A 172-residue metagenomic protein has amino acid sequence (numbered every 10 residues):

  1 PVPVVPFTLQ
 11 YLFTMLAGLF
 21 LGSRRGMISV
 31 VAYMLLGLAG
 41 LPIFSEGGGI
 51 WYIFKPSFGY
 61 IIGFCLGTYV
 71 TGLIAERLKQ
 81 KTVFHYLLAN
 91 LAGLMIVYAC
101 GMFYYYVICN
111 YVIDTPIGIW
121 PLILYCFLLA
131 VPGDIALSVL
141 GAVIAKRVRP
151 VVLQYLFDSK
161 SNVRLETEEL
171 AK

Functional and structural regions predicted by a protein language model:
P1-P6, M34-G67: Interfacial aromatic-anchored transmembrane helix boundaries in multi-pass membrane proteins
P1-S29: Hydrophobic transmembrane alpha-helices
P3, T82-V163: Membrane-embedded alpha-helical hairpins and interfacial helices in multi-pass inner-membrane proteins
L12-L16, M27-A32, S57-I62, F84-A92 (+1 more regions): Hydrophobic alpha-helical transmembrane segments
F20-R24, V70-L78, R147-V151: Structural signal for the C-terminal ends of transmembrane alpha-helices and the immediately following loop
S23-I28, L78-F84, G118-I119: Membrane-helix interface segments
S29-Y33, L41-F44, G67, T71 (+3 more regions): Alpha-helical transmembrane segments and their lipid-water interface positions in multi-pass membrane proteins
I50-A99: Short helix-perturbing small/polar motifs within transmembrane alpha-helices
